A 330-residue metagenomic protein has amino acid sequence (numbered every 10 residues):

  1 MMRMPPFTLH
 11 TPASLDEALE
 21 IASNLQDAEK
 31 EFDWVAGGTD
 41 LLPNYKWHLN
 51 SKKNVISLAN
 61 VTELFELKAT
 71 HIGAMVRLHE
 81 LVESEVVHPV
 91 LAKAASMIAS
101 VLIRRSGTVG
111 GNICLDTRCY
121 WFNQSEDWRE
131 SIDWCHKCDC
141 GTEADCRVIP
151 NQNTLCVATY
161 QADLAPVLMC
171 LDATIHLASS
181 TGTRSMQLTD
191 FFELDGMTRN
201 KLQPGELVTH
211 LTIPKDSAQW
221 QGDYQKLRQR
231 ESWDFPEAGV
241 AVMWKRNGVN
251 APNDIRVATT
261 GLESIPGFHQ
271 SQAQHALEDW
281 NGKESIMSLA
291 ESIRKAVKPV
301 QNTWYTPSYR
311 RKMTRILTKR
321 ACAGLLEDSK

Functional and structural regions predicted by a protein language model:
M1-K330: C-terminal structural segment of proteins
